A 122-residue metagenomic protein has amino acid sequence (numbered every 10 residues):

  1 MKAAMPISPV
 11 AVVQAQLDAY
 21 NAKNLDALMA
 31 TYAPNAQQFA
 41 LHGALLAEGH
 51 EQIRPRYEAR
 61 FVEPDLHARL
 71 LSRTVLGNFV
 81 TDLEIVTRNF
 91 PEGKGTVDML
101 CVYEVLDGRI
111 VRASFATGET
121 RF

Functional and structural regions predicted by a protein language model:
K2-S8, D18-N21, A40, A44-L45 (+1 more regions): A beta-strand edge to alpha-helix "cap/lid" segment located at domain peripheries
A22-Q37: Short, well-ordered alpha-helical segments enriched in acidic and aromatic residues
